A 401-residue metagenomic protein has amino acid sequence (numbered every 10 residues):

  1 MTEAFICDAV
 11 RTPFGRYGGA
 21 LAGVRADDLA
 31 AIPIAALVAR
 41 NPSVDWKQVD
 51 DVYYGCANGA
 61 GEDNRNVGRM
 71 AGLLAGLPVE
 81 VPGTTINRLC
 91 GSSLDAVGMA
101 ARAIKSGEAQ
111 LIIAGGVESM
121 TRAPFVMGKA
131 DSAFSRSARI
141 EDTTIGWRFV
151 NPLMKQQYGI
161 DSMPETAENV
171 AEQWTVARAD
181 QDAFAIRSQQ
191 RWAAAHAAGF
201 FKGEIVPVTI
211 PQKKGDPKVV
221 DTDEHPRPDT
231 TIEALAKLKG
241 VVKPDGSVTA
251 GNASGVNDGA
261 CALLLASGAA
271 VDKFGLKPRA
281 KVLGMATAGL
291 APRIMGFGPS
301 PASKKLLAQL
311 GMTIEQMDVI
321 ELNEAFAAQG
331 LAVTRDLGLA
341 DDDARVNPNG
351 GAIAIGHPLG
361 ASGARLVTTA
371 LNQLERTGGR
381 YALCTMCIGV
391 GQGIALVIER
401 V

Functional and structural regions predicted by a protein language model:
M1-A71, A75, P82, T166-R178 (+5 more regions): Conserved active-site "lid/cap" helical segment
M1-V24, I145, V150, T231-F297 (+6 more regions): Condensing-enzyme catalytic core mediating Claisen C-C bond formation in acyl metabolism
R11-T12, G23, D27-I32, S43 (+3 more regions): N-terminal extracellular/periplasmic Venus flytrap/periplasmic-binding protein-like
V24, C56-L111, E141-W147, Q157-M163 (+4 more regions): Conserved catalytic cysteine-centered active-site region of acyl-thioester-dependent Claisen-condensing enzymes
Y54, E168, F201, Q212 (+1 more regions): Active-site pocket-lining segment
I86-E118, A171-F200, A262-A269, T334-R335 (+2 more regions): Active-site-proximal alpha-helical scaffold in enzymes
L111-N169: Flexible glycine-/small-residue-enriched beta->alpha junction loops that bind anionic phosphate/pyrophosphate groups
